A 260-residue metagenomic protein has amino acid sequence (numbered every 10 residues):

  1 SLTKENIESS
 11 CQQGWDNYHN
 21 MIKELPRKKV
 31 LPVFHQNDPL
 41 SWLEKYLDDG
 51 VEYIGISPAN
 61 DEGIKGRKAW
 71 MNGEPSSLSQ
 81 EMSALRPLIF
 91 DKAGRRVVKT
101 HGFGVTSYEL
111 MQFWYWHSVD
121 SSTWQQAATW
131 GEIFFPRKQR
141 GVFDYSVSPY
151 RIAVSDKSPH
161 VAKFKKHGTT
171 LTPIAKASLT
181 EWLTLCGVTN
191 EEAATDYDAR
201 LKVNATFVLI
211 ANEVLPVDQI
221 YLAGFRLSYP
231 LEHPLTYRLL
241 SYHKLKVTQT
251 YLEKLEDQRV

Functional and structural regions predicted by a protein language model:
S1, L31-H35, G55-A59, H101-G104 (+2 more regions): A cross-family glycoside hydrolase active-site/sugar-binding cleft signature
S1-L40, K45, P58, K68: Active-site beta->alpha loop and helix N-cap motifs at the rims of alpha/beta catalytic domains
E5-Q13, A69-E81, A199: Alpha-helix N-cap and loop-to-helix initiation/capping positions
N6, D16-H19, S83-T100, S107-V260: Alpha/beta catalytic cores of nucleotide-metabolism and tRNA/nucleoside-modifying enzymes
N37-P39, V105-E109: Short, polar loop motifs at secondary-structure junctions
W42, G63-S77, F113, A127-K138: Short, charged, surface-exposed secondary-structure boundary motifs
Y53-K65, D120-W130: His/Asp/Glu-enriched short active-site or ligand-binding loop at hydrolase and phosphoryl-transfer sites
